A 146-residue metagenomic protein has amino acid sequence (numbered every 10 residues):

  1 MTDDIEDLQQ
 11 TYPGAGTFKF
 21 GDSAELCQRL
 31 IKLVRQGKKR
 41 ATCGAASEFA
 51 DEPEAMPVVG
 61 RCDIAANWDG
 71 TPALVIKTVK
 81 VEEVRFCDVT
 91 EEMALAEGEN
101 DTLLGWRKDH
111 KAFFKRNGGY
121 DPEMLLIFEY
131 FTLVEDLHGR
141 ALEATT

Functional and structural regions predicted by a protein language model:
M1-V75, V81-T146: Mixed-charge, low-complexity intrinsically disordered regions
